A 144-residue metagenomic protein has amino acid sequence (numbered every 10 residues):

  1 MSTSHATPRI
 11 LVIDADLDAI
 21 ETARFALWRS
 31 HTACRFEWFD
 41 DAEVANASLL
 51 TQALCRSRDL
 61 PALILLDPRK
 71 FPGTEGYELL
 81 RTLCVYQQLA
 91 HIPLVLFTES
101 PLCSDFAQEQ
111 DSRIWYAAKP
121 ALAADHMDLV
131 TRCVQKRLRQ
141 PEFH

Functional and structural regions predicted by a protein language model:
M1-L11, A15-T32, C55-L60, W115 (+1 more regions): Non-catalytic signal-transmission and effector/linker regions of two-component phosphorelay proteins
R24, W38-L63: Acidic, metal-coordinating helix/loop segments flanking the phosphotransfer/catalytic sites of two-component signaling
H31-F36, D40, A90: A generic structural motif
A42, R58-L83: Conserved phosphotransfer microenvironments
L94-F97: Hydrophobic/aromatic residues positioned on beta-strands within the core alpha/beta folds
E99-P101: Short, conserved "switch-loop" micro-motifs in signal-transduction and mechanochemical regulators
A107-A118: As written
